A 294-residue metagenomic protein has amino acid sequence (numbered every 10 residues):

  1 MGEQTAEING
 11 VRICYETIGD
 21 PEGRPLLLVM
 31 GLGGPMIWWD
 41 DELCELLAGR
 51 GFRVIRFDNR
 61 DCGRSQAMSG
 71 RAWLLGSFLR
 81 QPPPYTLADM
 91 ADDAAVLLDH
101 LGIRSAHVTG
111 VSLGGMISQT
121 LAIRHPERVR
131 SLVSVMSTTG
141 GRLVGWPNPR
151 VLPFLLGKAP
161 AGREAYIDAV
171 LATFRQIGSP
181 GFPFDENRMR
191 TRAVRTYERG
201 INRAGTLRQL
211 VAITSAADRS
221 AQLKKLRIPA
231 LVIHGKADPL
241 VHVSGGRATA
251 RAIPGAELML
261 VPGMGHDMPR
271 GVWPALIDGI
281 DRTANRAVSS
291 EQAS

Functional and structural regions predicted by a protein language model:
V11-S77: Conserved HGGG/HGGXW glycine-rich cap/lid loop of the alpha/beta-hydrolase fold
A88-A106: Conserved acidic catalytic loop of the alpha/beta-hydrolase fold
I123, L132-A161: Flexible "cap/lid" loop of the alpha/beta hydrolase fold
E164-L207: Conserved alpha/beta-hydrolase catalytic His-Asp/Glu region
T206-Q222: Active-site nucleophile elbow and catalytic-triad environment of alpha/beta-hydrolase enzymes
L226, V232-H234: Short beta-strand/loop motif that positions the catalytic acidic residue of the alpha/beta-hydrolase fold
A237-V241: Acidic catalytic loop of the alpha/beta-hydrolase fold
A256-S294: Catalytic active-site module of serine/aspartate enzymes centered on a nucleophile-bearing elbow/loop
